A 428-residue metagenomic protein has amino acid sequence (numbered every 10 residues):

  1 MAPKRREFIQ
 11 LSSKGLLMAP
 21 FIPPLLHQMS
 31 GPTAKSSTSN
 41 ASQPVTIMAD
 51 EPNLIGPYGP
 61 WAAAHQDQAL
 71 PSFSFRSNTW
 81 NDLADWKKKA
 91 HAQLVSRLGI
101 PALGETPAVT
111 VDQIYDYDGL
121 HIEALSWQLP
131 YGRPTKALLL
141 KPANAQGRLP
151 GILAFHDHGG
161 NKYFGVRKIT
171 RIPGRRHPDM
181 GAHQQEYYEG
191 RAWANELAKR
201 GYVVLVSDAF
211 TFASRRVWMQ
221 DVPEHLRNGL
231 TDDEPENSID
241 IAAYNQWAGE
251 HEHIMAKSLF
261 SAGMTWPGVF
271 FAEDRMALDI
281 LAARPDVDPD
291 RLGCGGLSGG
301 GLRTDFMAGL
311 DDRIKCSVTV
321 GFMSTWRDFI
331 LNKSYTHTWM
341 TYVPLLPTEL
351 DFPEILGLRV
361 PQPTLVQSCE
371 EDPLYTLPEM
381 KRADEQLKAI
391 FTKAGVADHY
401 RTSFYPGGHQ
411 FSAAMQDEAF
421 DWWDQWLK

Functional and structural regions predicted by a protein language model:
E7-Q28: N-terminal export signals
M18-F21, P32-H121, L129, G165: N-terminal targeting or regulatory segments adjacent to alpha/beta-hydrolase or S9 domains
G132-P134, A143-G151: Proline/glycine-enriched tight loop/beta-turn segments at coil->beta junctions that connect or precede beta-strands
F155-A272, I330-L331: Cap/lid segment of the alpha/beta-hydrolase catalytic domain
G249-M264, G268-A277, K315-L356, P361 (+2 more regions): Mobile cap/lid helix-loop segments that gate and shape the active-site cleft of serine hydrolases
V287-G296: Alpha/beta-hydrolase fold nucleophile elbow
W339, E385-Q386, I390-K428: C-terminal catalytic histidine-bearing segment of alpha/beta-hydrolase fold enzymes
V366-S368: Short beta-strand/loop motif that positions the catalytic acidic residue of the alpha/beta-hydrolase fold
